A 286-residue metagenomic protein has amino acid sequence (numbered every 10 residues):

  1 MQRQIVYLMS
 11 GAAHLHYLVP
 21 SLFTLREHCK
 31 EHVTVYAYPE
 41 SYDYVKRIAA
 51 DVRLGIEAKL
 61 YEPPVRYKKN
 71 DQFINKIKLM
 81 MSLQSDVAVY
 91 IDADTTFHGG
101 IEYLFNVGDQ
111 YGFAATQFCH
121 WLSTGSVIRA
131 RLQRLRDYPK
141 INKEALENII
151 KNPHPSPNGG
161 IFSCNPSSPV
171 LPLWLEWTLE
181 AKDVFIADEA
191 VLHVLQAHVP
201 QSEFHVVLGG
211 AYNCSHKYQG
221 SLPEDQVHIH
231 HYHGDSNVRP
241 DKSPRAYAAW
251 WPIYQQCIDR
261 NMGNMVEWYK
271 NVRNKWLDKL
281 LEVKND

Functional and structural regions predicted by a protein language model:
M1-L8, Y17-V19, N148-D286: A glycosyltransferase accessory/donor-loop signature
H14-H16, E40-R47, S123-T124: Short, charged/polar "capping" segments at the starts of alpha-helices and the immediately preceding loops
T24-E31: Short, acidic, metal-binding catalytic loop of nucleotide-sugar glycosyltransferases
V33-E40, A115: Short internal beta-strands
A37-D43, F97-I101, A211-N213: Short, polar loop motifs at secondary-structure junctions
Y42-L83: Active-site-proximal specificity loops/subdomain of glycosyltransferases
I74-R131: GT-A fold catalytic core of metal-dependent nucleotide-sugar glycosyltransferases, centered on the diacidic
R136-P153: Short, flexible, basic/aromatic active-site loop/helix in glycosyltransferases
